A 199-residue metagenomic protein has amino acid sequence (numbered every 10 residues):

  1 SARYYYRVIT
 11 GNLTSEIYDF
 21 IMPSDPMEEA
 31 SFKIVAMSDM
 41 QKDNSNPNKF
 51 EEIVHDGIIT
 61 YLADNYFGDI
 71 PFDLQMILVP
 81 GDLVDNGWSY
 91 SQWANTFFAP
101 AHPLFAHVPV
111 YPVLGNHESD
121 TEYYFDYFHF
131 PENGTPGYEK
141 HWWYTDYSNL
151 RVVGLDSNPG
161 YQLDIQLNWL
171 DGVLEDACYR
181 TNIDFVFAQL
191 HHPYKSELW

Functional and structural regions predicted by a protein language model:
S1-N48, T60, D64, G68-P71: Acidic, histidine-bearing metal-coordination/catalytic regions of metal-dependent phosphoesterases
R3-D19, S91-N182, V186: Extended active-site neighborhood of metal-dependent phosphoesterases/phosphodiesterases
P23, M37-S38, P80-G81, P112-E118 (+1 more regions): Short, solvent-exposed turn/loop segments enriched in Gly/Ser/Thr/Pro and often Arg
A30-N44, N149-P159, F187-H191: Active-site-proximal beta-strand elements of phosphoester/diester hydrolases
A36-I59, G87, D126-T135, S196-L198: Acidic/histidine-rich helix-loop elements that form or flank divalent-metal/phosphate-binding sites at the catalytic
K42-N46, D85-S89, L114-E122, G160-L163 (+1 more regions): Active-site environment of divalent metal-dependent phosphoester hydrolases
D56-D120: Core catalytic region of metal-dependent phosphoesterases/phosphodiesterases, especially metallo-beta-lactamase-like
R180-W199: Active-site-proximal segments of metal-dependent phosphoesterases and phosphodiesterases across multiple
